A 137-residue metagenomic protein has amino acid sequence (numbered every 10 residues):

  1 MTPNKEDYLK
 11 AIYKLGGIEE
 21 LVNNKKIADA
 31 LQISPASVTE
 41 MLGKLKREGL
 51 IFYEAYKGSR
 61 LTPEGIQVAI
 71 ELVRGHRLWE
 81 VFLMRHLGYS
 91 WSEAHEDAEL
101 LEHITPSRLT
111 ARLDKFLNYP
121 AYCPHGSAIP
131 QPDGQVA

Functional and structural regions predicted by a protein language model:
I18-A28: Short acidic, hydrophobic short linear motifs in intrinsically disordered regions
A36, S92: Key DNA-contact positions within bacterial/archaeal DNA-binding proteins
L42-G43: Short, hydrophobic-biased segments on the C-terminal half of alpha helices that form "recognition helices"
K46-A55: A short, conserved structural fragment
K57-H76: Basic, amphipathic "hinge/linker" alpha-helix immediately C-terminal to the N-terminal HTH DNA-binding motif
E102-A137: C-terminal regulatory/oligomerization modules of transcriptional regulators
